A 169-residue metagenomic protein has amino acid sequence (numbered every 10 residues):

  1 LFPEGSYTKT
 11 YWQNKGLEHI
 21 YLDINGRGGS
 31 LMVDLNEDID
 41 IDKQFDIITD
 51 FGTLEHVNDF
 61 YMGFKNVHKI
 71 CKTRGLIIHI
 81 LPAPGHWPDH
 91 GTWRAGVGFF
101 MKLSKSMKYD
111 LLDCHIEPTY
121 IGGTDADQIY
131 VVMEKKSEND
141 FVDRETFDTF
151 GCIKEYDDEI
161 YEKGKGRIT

Functional and structural regions predicted by a protein language model:
L1-W87, G98: Conserved SAM-binding loop
N14-K15, N58-T169: S-adenosyl-L-methionine-dependent methyltransferase catalytic module, highlighting the catalytic core
